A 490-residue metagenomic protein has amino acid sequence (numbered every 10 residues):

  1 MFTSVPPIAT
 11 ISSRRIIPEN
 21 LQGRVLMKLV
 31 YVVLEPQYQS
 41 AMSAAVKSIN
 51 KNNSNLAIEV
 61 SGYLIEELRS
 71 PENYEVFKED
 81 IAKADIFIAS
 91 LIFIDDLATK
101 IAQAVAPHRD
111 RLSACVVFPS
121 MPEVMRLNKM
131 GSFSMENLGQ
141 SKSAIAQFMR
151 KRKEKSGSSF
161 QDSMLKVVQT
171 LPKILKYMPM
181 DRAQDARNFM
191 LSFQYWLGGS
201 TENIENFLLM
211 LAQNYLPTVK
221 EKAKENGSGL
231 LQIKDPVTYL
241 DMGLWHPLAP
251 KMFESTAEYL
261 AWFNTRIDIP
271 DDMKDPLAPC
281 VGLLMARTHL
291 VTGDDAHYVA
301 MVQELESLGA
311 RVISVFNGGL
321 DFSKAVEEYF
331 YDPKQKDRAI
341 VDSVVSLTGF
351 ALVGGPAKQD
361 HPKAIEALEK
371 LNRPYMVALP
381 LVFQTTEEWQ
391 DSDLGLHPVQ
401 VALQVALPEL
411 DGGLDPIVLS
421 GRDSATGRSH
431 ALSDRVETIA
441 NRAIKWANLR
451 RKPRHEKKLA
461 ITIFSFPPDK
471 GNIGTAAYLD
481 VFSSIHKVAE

Functional and structural regions predicted by a protein language model:
F2-E490: An N-terminal assembly and electron-transfer interface module characteristic of large anaerobic redox and radical
